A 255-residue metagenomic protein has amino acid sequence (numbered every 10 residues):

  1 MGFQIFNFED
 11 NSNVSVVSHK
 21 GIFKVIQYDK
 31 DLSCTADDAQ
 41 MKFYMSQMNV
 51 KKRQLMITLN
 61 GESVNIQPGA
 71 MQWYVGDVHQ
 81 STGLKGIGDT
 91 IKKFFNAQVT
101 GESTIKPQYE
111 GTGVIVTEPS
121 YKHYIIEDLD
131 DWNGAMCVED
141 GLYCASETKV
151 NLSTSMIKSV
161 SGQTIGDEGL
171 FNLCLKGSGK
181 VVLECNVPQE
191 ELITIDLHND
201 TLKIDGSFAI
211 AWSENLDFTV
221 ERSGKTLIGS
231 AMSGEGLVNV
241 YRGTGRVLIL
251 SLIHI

Functional and structural regions predicted by a protein language model:
G2-N172, K176-S178, N186-S207, W212-T219 (+1 more regions): N-terminal, charged/glycine-rich beta-strand/loop interface patches
I253-I255: Conserved small/polar residues in nucleotide/adenosyl-binding loops
